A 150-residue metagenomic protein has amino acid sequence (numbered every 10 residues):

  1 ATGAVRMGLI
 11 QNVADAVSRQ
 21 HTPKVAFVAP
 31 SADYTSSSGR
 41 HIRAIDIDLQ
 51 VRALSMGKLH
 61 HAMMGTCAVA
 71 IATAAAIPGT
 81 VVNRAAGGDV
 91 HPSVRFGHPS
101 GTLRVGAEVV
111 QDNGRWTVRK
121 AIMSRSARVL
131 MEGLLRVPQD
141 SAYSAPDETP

Functional and structural regions predicted by a protein language model:
A1-P150: Non-transmembrane, aqueous-exposed alpha-helical and coiled segments at domain scale
